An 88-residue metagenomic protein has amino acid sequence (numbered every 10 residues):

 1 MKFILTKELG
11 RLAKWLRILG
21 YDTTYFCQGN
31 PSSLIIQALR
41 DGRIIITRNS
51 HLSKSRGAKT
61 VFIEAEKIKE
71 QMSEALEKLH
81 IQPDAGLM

Functional and structural regions predicted by a protein language model:
M1-D84: Long, charged N-terminal interaction/targeting segments
G86-M88: Internal, active-site/partner-interface "lid" segment
